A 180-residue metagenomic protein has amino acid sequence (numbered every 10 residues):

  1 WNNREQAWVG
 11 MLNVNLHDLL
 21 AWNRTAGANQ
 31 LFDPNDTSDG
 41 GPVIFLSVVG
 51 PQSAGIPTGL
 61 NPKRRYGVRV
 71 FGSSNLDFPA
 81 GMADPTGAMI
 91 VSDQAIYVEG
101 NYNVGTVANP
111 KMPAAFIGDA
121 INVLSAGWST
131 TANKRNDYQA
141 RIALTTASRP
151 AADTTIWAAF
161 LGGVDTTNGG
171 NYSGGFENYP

Functional and structural regions predicted by a protein language model:
W1-P180: C-terminal globular interaction/adhesion domains in large, modular proteins
